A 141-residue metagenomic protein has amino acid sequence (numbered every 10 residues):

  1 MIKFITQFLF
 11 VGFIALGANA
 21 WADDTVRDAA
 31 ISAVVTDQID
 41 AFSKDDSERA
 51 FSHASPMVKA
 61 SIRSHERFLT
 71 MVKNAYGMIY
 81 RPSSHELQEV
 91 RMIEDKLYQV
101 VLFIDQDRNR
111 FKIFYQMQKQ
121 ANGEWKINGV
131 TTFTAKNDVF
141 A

Functional and structural regions predicted by a protein language model:
M1-I2: N-terminal secretory signal peptides that target proteins for export/translocation
Q7-G17: Bacterial N-terminal signal peptides
V11, A20, I39, M57: Generic anion/oxyanion-binding catalytic loop in active/binding sites
A20-S32: Cleaved targeting-peptide boundary
A29-A33, D37, S47-D95: Short solvent-exposed beta->alpha transition segments
E89-A141: Exposed beta-sheet edge and beta->alpha loop/turn motif
